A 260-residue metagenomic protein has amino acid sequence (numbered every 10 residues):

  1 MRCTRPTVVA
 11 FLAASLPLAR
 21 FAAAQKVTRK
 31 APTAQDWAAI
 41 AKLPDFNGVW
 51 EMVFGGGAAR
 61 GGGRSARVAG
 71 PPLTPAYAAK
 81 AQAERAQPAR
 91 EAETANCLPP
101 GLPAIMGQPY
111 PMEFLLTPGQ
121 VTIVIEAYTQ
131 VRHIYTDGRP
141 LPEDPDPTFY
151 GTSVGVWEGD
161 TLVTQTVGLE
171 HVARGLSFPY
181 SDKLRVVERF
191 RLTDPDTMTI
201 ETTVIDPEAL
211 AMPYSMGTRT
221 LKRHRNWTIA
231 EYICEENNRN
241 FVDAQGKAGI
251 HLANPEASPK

Functional and structural regions predicted by a protein language model:
M1-V9: Bacterial N-terminal signal peptides that target proteins for export
C3, F21-K260: PEST-like low-complexity, intrinsically disordered acidic/proline/serine-rich tracts that flank trafficking/processing
V9-P17: Bacterial N-terminal signal peptides
